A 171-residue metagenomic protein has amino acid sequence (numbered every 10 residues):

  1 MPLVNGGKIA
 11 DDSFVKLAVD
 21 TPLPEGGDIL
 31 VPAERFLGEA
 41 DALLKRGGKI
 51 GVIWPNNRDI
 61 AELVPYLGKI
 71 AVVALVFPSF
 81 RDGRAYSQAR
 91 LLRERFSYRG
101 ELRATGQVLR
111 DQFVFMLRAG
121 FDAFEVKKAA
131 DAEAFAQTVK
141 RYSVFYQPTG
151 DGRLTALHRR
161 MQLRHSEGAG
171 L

Functional and structural regions predicted by a protein language model:
D11-R58: A positional/architectural concept
D28-L30, K49-G51, V72-A74, E101-R103 (+1 more regions): Structural preference for beta-strand elements that scaffold enzyme active sites
R35, N56-R58, S79, V108 (+1 more regions): Active-site-proximal loop/turn and secondary-structure-junction residues that shape catalytic pockets, frequently
R35-A42, F80-L92, A132-R141: Active-site-adjacent beta->alpha loops and helix N-cap segments on the catalytic face of soluble alpha/beta enzymes
K49-L92: Glycine/Thr-rich beta-alpha phosphate-binding loop at enzyme active sites
V52, A61-P65, R110-A123: Catalytic cores of alpha/beta
R99-R110: Glycine-rich beta-to-alpha transition loops that act as phosphate-gripper elements at the mouths of alpha/beta enzyme
R110-D111, F124, K128-L171: Alpha/beta catalytic cores of nucleotide-metabolism and tRNA/nucleoside-modifying enzymes
